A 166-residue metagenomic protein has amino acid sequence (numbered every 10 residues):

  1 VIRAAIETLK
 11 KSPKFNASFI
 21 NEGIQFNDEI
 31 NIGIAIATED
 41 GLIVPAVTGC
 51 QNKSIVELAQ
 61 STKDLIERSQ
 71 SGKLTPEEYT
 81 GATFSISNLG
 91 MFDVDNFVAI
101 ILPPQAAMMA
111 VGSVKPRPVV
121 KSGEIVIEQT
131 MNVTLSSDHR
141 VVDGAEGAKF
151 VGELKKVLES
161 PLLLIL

Functional and structural regions predicted by a protein language model:
V1-L166: C-terminal catalytic/motor cores of large multi-domain enzyme assemblies
